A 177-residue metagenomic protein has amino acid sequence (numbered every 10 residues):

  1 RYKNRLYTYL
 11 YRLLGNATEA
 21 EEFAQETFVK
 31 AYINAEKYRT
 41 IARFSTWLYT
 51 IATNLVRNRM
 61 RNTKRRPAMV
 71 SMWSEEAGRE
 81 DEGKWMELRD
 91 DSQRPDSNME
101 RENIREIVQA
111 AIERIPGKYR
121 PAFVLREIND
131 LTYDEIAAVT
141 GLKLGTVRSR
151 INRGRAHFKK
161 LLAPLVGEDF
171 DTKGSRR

Functional and structural regions predicted by a protein language model:
R1-N4, R12-L13, V124-L131: Short helix-capping/turn signature of helix-turn-helix
K3, Y7, F28, P116 (+2 more regions): C-terminal flanking helix
Y7-E26, L144: Short, charged helix-capping/linker segments at alpha-helix termini
T8, E22-V29, A42-N54: Structural recognition of an alpha-helix C-terminal capping motif at a helix-to-coil junction
R12-N16, F28-R43, N62-K64: Sigma70-family region 2
T18, E106-T146: Helix-turn-helix DNA-binding module
E36-T40, T50-S71, R153: Arg/Lys-rich amphipathic alpha helix in sigma70-family domain 2
A68-E75, R79-E87, I107-A110, V124 (+2 more regions): C-terminal edge and immediately downstream basic/flexible tail or linker adjoining helix-turn-helix-like DNA-binding
